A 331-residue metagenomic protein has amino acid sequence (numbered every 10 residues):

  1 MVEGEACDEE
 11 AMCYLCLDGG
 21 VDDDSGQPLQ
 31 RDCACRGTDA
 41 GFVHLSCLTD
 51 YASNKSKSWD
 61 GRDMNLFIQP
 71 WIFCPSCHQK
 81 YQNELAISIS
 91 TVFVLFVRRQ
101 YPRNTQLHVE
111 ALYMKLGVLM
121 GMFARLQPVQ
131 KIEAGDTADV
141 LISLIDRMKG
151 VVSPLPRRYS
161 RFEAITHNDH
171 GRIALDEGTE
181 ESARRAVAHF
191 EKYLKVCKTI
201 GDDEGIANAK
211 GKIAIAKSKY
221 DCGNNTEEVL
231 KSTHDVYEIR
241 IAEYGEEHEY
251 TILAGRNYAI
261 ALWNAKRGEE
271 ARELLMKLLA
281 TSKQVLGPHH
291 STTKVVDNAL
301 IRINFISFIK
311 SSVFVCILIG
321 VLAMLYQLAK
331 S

Functional and structural regions predicted by a protein language model:
M1-D32: Proximal pre-RING flanking segment of RING-type E3 ubiquitin ligases
G4-E5, C35, N65, Q69: A general boundary/transition motif marking the beginning of the first structured unit of a protein
D18-D22, A40, L45-K57, G61-S331: Intrinsic-disorder-linked linear interaction elements in eukaryotic regulatory proteins
C33-D39: Short basic-aromatic helix/loop recognition motifs at nucleic-acid and histone-peptide binding interfaces
